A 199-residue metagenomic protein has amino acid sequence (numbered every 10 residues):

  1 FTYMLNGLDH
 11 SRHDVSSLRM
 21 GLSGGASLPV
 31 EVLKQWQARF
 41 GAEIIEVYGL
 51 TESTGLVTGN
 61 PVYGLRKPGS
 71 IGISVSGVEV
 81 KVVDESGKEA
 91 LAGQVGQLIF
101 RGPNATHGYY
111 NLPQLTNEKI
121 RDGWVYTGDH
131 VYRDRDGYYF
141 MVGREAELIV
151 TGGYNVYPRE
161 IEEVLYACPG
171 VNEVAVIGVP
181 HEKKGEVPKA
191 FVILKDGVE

Functional and structural regions predicted by a protein language model:
L5-R66, E79, E89: Gly/Ser/Thr-rich phosphate-binding loop
G25, G49, G72, D129 (+1 more regions): Active-site glycine-centered loops adjacent to acidic/histidine catalytic or metal-binding residues that shape
I45-E52, G72-S74, I177-P180: Beta-strand->loop->alpha-helix junctions that form or flank phosphate-binding loops in nucleotide-handling enzymes
G69-V75, E89, K119-G123: Short Gly/Pro-enriched turn/cap motifs at secondary-structure boundaries
S76-V78, G96, E186-P188: Change "...and in nucleic-acid phosphodiester-cleaving endonucleases..." to "...and in nucleic-acid processing enzymes
K81-I99, D134-D136, V198-E199: Conserved beta-loop-beta connector loops within the AMP-binding
L91-G93, G108-N111: Active-site glycine/GP-rich loop and adjacent strand/helix microenvironment that borders small-molecule binding pockets
G102, H107-G108, L115-E118, H130-E199: AMP-binding/adenylate-forming catalytic core of the ANL superfamily
